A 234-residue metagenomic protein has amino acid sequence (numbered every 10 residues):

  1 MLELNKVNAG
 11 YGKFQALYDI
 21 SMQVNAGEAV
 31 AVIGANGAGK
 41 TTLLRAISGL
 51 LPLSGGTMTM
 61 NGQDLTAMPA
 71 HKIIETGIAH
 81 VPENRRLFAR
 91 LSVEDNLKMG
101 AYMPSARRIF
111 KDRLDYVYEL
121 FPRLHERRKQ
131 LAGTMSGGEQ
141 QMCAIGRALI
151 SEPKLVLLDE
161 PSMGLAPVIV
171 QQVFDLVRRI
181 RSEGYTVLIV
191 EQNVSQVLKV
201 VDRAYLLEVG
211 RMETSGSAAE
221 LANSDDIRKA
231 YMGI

Functional and structural regions predicted by a protein language model:
G12, V30, M68, V93-D112 (+3 more regions): ABC-type ATPase nucleotide-binding domains, specifically the catalytic core motifs of the NBD
I33-A35: The feature captures the beta-strand-to-loop junction immediately N-terminal to the Walker
S48: Helix-to-loop junction immediately C-terminal to a conserved catalytic motif
G56-Q63, T76, F110-L114, G216: Conserved ABC transporter NBD signature motif
L131-M135: Conserved ABC ATPase signature
A148-L149: ABC ATPase C-loop
E152: Conserved catalytic motifs of ABC-family nucleotide-binding domains
